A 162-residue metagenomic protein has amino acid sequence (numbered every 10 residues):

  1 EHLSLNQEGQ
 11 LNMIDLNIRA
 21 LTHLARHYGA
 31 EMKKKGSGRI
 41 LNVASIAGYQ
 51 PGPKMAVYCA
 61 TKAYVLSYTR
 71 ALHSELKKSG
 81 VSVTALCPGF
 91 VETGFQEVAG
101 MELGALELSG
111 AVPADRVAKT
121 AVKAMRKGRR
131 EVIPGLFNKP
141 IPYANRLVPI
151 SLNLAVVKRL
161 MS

Functional and structural regions predicted by a protein language model:
E1-S4, E8-D15: Active-site Tyr-X3-Lys motif and surrounding loop/helix of classical short-chain dehydrogenase/reductase
A25, T61: Active-site helix of classical SDR
H27-G36: A short helix-coil junction within the Rossmann-fold of NAD(P)-dependent oxidoreductases
E31, Q50, A71-V81: Active-site-adjacent segment of SDR/Rossmann-fold oxidoreductases
S45: Residue(s) in the substrate-gating loop at a strand-loop-helix junction that position the organic substrate next
G52-A56: Active-site loop immediately N-terminal to the catalytic Tyr-X3-Lys motif of short-chain dehydrogenase/reductase
E75-F137: SDR active-site lid
